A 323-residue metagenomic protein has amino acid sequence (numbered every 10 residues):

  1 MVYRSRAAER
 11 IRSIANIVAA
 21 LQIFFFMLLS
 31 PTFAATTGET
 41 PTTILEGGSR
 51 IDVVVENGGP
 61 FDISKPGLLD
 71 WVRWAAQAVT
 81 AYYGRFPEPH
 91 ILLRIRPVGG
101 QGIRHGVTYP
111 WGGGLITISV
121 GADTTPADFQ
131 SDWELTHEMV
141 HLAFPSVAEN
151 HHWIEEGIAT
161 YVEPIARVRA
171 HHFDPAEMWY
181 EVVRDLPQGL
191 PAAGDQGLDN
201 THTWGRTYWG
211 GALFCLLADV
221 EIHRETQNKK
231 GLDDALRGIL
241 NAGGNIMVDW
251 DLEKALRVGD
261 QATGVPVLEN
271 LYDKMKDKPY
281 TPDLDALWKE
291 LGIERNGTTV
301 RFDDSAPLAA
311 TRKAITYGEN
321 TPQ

Functional and structural regions predicted by a protein language model:
M1-I17: N-terminal secretory signal peptides that target proteins for export/translocation
N16-P31: Bacterial N-terminal signal peptides
A35, N245-Q323: Beta/coil-rich, acidic/histidine-enriched accessory regions frequently appended to metallopeptidases
T40-V147, H151: Juxtacatalytic substrate-recognition/specificity segment
G67-W74, A78, Q130, E134 (+10 more regions): Extracytoplasmic/secreted proteins, especially bacterial periplasmic and envelope-associated proteins
Q77-G84, F144, P164-H171, D219-Q227 (+5 more regions): Sec-exported extracytoplasmic/periplasmic mature domains
Y82-R94, S146-H152, A170-M178, K229-A235 (+1 more regions): Surface-exposed patches in mature extracellular/periplasmic domains of secreted proteins
N150-L213, D219, R224-T226, L232 (+1 more regions): Acidic/His/Gly-enriched intrinsically disordered linker/tail segments that often contain short helix/coil "MoRF-like"
